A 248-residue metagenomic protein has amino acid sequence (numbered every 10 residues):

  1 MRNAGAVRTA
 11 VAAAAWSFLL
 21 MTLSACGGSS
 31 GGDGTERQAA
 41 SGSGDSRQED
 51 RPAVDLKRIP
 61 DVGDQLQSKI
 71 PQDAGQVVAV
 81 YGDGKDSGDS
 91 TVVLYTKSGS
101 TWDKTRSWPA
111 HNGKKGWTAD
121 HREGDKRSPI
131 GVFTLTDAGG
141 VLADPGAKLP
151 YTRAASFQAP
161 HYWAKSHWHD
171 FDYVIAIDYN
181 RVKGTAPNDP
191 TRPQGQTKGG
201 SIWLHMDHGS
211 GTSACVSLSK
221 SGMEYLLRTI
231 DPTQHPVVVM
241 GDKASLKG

Functional and structural regions predicted by a protein language model:
M1-S30: Secretory targeting and sorting signals
A14, I230-T233: Alpha-helix boundary/capping residues
F18, V62, R122-D125, S210 (+1 more regions): Short, functionally important structural connectors and interaction interfaces within domains
G27-H205, R228, K243-G248: Cell wall/extracellular polymer interaction/catalysis modules
W108, P236-V237: Extracytoplasmic/periplasmic beta-strand context in beta-sandwich domains, especially the cupredoxin/COX2 CuA-binding
Y173-I177, G200-I230, V237-V239: Active-site scaffold segments
